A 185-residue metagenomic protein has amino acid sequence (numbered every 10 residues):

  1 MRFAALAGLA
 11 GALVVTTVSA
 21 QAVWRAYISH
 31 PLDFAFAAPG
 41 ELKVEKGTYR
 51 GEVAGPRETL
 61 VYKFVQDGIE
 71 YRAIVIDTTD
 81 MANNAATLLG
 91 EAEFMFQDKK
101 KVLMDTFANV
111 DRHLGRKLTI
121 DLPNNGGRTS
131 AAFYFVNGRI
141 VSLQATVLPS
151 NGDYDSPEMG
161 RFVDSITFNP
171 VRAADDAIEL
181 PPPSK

Functional and structural regions predicted by a protein language model:
M1-G8: Bacterial N-terminal signal peptides that target proteins for export
V15-T17: N-terminal signal peptide c-region/cleavage motif recognized by signal peptidases
A20-I28: Cleaved targeting-peptide boundary
L32, D67, I76-T79, P123-N125 (+3 more regions): Solvent-exposed coil/turn segments that connect beta secondary-structure elements in extracytoplasmic/periplasmic
F34, G40-V44, A86-L103, R139-K185: Surface-exposed amphipathic alpha-helical segments
A37-V61, G90-V136: Signature of long, low-cysteine stretches enriched in small and polar/charged residues
L60-A86, V141-A145: A short acidic-to-branched-hydrophobic micro-motif
